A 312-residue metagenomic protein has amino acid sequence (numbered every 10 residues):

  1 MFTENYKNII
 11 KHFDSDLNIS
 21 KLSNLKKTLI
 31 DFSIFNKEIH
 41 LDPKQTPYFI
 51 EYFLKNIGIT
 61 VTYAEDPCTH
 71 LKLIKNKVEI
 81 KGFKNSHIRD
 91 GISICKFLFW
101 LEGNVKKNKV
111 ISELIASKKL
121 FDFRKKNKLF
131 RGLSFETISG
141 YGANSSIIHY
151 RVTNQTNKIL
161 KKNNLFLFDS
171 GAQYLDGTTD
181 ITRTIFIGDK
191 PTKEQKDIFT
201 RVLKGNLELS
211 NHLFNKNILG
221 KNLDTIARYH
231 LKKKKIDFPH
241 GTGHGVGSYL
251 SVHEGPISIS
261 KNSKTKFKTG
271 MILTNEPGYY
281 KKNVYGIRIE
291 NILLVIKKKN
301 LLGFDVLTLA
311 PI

Functional and structural regions predicted by a protein language model:
M1-I312: Active-site neighborhoods and metal-handling regions in enzymes and metal-associated proteins
